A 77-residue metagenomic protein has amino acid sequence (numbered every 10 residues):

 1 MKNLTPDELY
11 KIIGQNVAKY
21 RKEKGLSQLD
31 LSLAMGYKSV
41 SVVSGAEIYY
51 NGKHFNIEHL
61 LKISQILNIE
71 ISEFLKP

Functional and structural regions predicted by a protein language model:
M1-K24: A short, Lys/Arg-rich alpha-helix, primarily the initiator
V17, L31-S32, V42-A46, F74: Conserved hydrophobic/aromatic packing and binding residues within compact polymer-binding modules
A18, L29, L61: Residues within the helices of the helix-turn-helix
R21, S32, S64: The alpha-helix within a helix-turn-helix
Y37-K53: Recognition helix of helix-turn-helix/homeodomain-like DNA-binding domains that insert into the DNA major groove
Y49-Q65: Short, basic-rich loop-to-helix N-cap that marks the start of a DNA-contacting helix
I57, N68-P77: Short C-terminal boundary/hinge segments that cap the last helix of small helical domains
